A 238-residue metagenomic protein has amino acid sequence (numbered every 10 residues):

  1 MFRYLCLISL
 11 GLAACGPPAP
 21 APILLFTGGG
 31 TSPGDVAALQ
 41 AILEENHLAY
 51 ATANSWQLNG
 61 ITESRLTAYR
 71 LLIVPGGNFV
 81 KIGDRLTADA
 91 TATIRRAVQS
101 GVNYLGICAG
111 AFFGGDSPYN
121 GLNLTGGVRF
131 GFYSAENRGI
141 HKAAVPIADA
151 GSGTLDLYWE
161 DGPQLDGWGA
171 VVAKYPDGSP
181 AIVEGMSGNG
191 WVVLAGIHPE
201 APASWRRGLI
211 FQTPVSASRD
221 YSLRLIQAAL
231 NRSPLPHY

Functional and structural regions predicted by a protein language model:
M1-L7: Sec-dependent signal peptide recognition, specifically the positively charged N-region followed immediately by
A21-I23, A37, R95, G121 (+2 more regions): Extracellular ligand-binding/catalytic regions of CAZymes and related secreted enzymes and adhesion modules
L25, S32-P118: Helical hinge/lid and interdomain linker segments adjacent to catalytic or ligand-binding clefts that mediate domain
K81, F113-D116, G121, Y133 (+2 more regions): Short catalytic/ligand-binding loop motif for oxyanion handling, primarily in non-cytosolic enzymes, centered on
G115-G153: Class I SAM-dependent methyltransferase SAM-binding "motif I" and its flanking Rossmann-like core
G139-W205, Y238: Catalytic beta-strand/loop cores that center a nucleophilic Ser/Cys/Thr and support acyl-enzyme chemistry
